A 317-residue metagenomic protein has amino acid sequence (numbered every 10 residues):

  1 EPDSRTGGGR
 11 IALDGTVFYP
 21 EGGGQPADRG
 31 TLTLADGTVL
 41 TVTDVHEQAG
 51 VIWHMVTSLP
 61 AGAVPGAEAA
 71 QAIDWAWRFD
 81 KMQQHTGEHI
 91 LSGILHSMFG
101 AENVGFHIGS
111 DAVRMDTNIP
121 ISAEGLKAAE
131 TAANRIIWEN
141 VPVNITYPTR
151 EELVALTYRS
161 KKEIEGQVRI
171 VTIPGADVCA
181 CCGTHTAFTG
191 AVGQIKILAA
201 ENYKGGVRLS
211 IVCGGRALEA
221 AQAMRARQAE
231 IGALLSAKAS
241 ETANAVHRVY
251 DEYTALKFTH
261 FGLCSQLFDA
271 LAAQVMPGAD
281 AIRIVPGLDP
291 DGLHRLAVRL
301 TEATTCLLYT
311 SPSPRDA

Functional and structural regions predicted by a protein language model:
E1-A63: Conserved nucleotide-binding/hydrolysis modules and their immediate coupling elements across P-loop/ASCE NTPase motors
E1-R10, A223-T304: Mid-to-C-terminal polyanion-binding domains and interfaces
P2-V17, P65-F79, E163-V178: Short, hydrophobic/aliphatic alpha-helical segments
T16-L32, V64-M115: Active/ligand-binding-proximal structured segments within catalytic/core domains that scaffold catalytic residues
W77, G100-Y203: Functional cores that coordinate and move charged inorganic groups
V113-I119, I211, D280-R283: Short, hydrophobic beta-strand segments
V192-A233: Mobile "lid/hinge" segments at catalytic clefts and subdomain interfaces of large enzymes
Y309-D316: Conserved small/polar residues in nucleotide/adenosyl-binding loops
